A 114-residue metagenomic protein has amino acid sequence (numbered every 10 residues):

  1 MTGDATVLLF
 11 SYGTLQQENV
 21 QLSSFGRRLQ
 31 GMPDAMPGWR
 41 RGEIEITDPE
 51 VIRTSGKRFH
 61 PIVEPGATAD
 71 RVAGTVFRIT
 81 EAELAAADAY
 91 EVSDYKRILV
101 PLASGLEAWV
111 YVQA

Functional and structural regions predicted by a protein language model:
M1-A114: Glycine-aromatic micro-motifs
